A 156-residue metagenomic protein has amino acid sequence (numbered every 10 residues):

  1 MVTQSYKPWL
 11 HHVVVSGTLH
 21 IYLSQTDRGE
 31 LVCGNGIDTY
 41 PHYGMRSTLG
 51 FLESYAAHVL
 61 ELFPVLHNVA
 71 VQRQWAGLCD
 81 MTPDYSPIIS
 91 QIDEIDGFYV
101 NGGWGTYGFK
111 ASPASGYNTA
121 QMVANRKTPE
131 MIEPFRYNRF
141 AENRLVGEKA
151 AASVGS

Functional and structural regions predicted by a protein language model:
S5-G97: Active-site lid/adjacent beta-loop-alpha segment flanking the redox-cofactor pocket in flavoenzymes
T18, L60-S156: C-terminal catalytic lobe of FAD-dependent flavoproteins
